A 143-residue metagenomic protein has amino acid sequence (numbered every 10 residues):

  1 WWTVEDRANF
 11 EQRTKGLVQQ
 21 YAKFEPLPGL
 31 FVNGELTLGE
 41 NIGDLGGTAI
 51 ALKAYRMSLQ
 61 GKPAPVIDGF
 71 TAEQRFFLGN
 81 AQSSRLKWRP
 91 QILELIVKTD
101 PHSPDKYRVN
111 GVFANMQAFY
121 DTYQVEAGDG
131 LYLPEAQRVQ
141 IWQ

Functional and structural regions predicted by a protein language model:
W1-Q143: Zinc-dependent metallohydrolase catalytic domains
